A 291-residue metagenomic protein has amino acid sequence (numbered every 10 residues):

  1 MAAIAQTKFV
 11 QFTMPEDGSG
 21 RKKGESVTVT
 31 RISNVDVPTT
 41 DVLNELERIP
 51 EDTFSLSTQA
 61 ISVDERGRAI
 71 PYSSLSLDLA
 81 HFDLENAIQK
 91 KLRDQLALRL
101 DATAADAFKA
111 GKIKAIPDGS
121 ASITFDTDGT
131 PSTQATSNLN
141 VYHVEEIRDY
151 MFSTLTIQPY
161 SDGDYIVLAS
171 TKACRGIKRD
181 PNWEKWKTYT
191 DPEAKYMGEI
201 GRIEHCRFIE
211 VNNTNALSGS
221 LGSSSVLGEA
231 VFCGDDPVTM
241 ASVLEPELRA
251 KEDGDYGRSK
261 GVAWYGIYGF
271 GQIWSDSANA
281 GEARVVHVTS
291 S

Functional and structural regions predicted by a protein language model:
M1-I61, E282, T289: N-terminal "assembly arms/tails" that initiate or stabilize quaternary assembly in self-assembling proteins
M1-T7, T124-Y150, K172-C174, K178-S291: Sequence/fold signature of self-assembling virion shell proteins
S26, D162-Y165, S259: Short, surface-exposed beta-edge/turn micro-motifs
T28-T30, P71, I166-L168: Structural recognition of the beta-strand scaffold that forms the well-ordered cores of secreted hydrolase catalytic
D52-A80: Short acidic, glycine/tyrosine-flanked loop/strand segments centered on an H-E-D-like triad
S76-T154, V285-S291: Alpha-helical scaffold segments that mediate packing/assembly in large oligomeric complexes
K90, D94, V167, R258-V262: Hydrophobic alpha-helical segments involved in membrane association or supramolecular assembly
Q158-C174, D180: Aromatic- and glycine-enriched pocket-lining scaffold segments that form the walls of small-molecule binding clefts
